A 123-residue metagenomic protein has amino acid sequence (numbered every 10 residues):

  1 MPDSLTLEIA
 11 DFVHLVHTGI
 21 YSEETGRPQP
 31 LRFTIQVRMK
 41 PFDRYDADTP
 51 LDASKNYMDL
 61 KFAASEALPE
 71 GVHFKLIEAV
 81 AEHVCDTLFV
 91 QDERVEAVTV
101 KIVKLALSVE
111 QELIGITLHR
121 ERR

Functional and structural regions predicted by a protein language model:
M1-R123: N-terminal, polar/charged subdomain of small-to-medium soluble alpha/beta proteins
